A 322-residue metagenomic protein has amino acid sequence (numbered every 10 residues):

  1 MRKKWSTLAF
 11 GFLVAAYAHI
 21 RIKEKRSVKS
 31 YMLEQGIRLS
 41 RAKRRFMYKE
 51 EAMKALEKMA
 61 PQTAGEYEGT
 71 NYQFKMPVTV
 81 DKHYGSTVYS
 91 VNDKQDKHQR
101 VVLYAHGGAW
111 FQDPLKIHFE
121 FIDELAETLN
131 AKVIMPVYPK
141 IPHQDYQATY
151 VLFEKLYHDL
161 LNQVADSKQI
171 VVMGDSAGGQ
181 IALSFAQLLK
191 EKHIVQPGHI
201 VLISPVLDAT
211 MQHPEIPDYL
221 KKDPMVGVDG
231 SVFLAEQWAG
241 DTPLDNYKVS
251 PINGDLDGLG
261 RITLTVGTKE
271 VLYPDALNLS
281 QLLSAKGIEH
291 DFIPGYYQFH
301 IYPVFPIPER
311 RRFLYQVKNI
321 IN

Functional and structural regions predicted by a protein language model:
M1-K94: A glycine/proline-hinged amphipathic helix-loop "lid/cap" segment that gates access to hydrophobic ligand pockets
R2-S6, P303-N322: Catalytic active-site module of serine/aspartate enzymes centered on a nucleophile-bearing elbow/loop
G85-R100, I252-D257: Short beta-strand-to-loop junctions in surface cap/lid or active-site-entrance loops
V88, L103, L125, Y146-A209 (+4 more regions): Short strand-loop-helix active-site module centered on a catalytic nucleophile
Q99-G108: Short beta-strand element of the alpha/beta-hydrolase
K116-M135: Short amphipathic alpha-helix adjacent to the substrate-entry channel of hydrolases
Q187-T242: Hydrolase active-site cap/lid region
G240-I301: Serine-hydrolase catalytic core
